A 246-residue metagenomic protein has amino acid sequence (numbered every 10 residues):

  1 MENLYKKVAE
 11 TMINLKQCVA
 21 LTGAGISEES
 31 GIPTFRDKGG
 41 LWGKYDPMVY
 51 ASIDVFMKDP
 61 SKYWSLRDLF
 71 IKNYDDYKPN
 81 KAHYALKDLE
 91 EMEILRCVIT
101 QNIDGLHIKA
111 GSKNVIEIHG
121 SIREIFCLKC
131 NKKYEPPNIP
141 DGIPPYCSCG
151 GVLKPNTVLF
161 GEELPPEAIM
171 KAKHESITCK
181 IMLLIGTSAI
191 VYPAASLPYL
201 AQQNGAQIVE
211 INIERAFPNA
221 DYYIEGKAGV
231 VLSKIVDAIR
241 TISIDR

Functional and structural regions predicted by a protein language model:
M1-R246: Conserved catalytic core of sirtuin-type NAD+-dependent deacylases
